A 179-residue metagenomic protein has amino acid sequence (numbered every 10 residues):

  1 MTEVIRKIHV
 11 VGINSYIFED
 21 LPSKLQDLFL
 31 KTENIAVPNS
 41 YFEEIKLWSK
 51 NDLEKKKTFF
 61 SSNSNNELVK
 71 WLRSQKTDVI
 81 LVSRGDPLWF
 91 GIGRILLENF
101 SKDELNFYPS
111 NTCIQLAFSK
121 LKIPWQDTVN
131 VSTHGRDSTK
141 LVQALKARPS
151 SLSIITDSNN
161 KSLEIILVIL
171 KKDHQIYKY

Functional and structural regions predicted by a protein language model:
M1-Y108, Q115, R136: Class I S-adenosyl-L-methionine
T2-V11, F18, E98, L105 (+1 more regions): Beta-strand/loop-alpha-helix module characteristic of Rossmann-like adenine-cofactor folds
